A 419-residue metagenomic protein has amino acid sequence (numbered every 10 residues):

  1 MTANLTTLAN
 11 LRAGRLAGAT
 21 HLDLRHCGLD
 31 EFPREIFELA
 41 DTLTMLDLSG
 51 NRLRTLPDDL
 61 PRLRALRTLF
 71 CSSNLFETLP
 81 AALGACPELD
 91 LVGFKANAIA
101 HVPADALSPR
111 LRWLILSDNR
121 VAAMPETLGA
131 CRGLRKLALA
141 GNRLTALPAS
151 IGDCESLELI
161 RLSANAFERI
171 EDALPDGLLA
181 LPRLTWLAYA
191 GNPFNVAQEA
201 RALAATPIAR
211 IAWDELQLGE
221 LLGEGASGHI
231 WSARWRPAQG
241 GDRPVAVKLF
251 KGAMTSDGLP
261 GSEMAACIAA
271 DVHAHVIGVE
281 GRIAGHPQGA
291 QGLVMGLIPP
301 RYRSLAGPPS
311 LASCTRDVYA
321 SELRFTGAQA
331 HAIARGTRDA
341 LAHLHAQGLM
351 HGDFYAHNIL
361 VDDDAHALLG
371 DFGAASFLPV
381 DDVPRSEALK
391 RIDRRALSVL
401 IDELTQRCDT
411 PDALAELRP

Functional and structural regions predicted by a protein language model:
M1-D58, R67-A81, A85-I115, D172 (+1 more regions): The feature captures the LRR N-terminal capping module
G219-G225, I230: Protein kinase glycine-rich loop
H229-A266: ATP-binding glycine-rich loop module of kinase domains
G278-Q291: Short beta-strand micro-motifs within the conserved protein kinase catalytic domain, predominantly in the N-lobe
Q288-Y302: Conserved short submotifs of the Hanks-type protein kinase catalytic core that shape the nucleotide-binding pocket
I333-A334: Activation segment signature within eukaryotic-like protein kinase domains
L341, H345-V361: Catalytic-loop of the protein kinase fold
L368, F372-R418: C-lobe/activation-segment region of protein kinase-like
